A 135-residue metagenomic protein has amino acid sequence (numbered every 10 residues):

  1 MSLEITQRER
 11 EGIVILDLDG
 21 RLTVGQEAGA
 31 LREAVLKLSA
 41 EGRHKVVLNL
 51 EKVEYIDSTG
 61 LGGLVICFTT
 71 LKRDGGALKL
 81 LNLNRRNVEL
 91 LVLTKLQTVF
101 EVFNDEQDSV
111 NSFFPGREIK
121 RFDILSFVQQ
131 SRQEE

Functional and structural regions predicted by a protein language model:
M1-D17: Short beta-strand/loop segment at the start of cytosolic alpha/beta domains
T6-E11, S39-E41, T59-G62, F127-V128: A broad, low-specificity signal for short, low-complexity segments enriched in glycine/proline and polar/charged
R10, E51, Q107: Conserved catalytic submotifs in the C-terminal HATPase_c
I13, F68-N111, P115-V128, R132-E135: Amphipathic, Lys/Arg-enriched alpha-helical "gate/interface" segment within cytosolic domains that mediates
L18-G20, D105: Active-site donor-binding loop signature of nucleotide-sugar glycosyltransferases
L22-F100: Amphipathic alpha-helical interaction surfaces in cytosolic regulatory modules
